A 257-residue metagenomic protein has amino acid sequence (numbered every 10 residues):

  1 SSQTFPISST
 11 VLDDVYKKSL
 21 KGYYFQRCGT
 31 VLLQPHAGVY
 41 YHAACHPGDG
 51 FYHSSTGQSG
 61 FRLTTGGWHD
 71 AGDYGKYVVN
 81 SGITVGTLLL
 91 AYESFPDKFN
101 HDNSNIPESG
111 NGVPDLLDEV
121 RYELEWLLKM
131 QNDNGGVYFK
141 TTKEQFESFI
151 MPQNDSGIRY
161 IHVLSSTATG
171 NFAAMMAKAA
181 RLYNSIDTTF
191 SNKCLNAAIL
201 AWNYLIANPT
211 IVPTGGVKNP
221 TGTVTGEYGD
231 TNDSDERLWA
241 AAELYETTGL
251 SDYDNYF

Functional and structural regions predicted by a protein language model:
S1-S19, Y23: Extended acidic/polar, glycine-enriched regions that form or flank non-catalytic beta-rich accessory modules
L32-F95, F99, I158: Active-site-adjacent substrate/metal-binding segments within catalytic domains of carbohydrate-active enzymes
G38, T56-A71, D97-N103, M130-I158 (+2 more regions): Glycine- and aromatic-rich loop/turn segments at beta-sheet edges
N80-I83, L116, A168-N171, F190 (+3 more regions): Structural signature of alpha-solenoid helical repeat junctions
V85-E108, E123-M130, N171-T188, E236-L250: Well-ordered alpha-helical scaffold segments within catalytic/enzyme domains
P114, E144, P152-Y204, N208: A conserved hydrophobic secondary-structure block that centers on an alpha-helix together with its immediately flanking
P114-G136: Carboxylate/His-rich catalytic cores and anion/metal-binding grooves
M176, F190-Y204, N208, D230-F257: Active-site neighborhood of glycoside hydrolase catalytic domains
